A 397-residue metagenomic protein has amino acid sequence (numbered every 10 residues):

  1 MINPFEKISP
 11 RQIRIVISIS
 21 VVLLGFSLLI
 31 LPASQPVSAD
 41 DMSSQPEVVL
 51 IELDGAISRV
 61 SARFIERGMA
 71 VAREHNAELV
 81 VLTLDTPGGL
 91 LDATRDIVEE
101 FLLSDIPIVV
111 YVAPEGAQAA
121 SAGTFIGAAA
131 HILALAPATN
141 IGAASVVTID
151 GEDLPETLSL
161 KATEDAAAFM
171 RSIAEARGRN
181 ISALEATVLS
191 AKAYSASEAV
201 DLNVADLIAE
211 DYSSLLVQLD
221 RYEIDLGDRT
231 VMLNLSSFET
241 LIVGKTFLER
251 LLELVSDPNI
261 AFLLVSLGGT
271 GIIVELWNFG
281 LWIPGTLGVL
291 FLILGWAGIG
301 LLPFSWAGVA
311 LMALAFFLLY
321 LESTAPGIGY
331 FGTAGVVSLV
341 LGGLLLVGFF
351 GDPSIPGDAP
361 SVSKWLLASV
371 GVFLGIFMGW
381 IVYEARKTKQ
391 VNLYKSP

Functional and structural regions predicted by a protein language model:
M1-Q12: N-terminal secretory signal peptides that target proteins for export/translocation
S18-A33: Bacterial N-terminal signal peptides
L31-L252: Soluble extramembrane regions of membrane proteins in the secretory/endomembrane system
I57, L158-A162, E175, L207 (+7 more regions): Catalytic cores of large soluble enzymes that bind and process phosphate-bearing ligands
L202, D206-A310, F316-Y320, G329: Non-cytosolic juxtamembrane linkers/loops that tether extracellular or periplasmic domains to nearby transmembrane
I293-L294, G298-P397: Hydrophobic, low-charge alpha-helical segments
